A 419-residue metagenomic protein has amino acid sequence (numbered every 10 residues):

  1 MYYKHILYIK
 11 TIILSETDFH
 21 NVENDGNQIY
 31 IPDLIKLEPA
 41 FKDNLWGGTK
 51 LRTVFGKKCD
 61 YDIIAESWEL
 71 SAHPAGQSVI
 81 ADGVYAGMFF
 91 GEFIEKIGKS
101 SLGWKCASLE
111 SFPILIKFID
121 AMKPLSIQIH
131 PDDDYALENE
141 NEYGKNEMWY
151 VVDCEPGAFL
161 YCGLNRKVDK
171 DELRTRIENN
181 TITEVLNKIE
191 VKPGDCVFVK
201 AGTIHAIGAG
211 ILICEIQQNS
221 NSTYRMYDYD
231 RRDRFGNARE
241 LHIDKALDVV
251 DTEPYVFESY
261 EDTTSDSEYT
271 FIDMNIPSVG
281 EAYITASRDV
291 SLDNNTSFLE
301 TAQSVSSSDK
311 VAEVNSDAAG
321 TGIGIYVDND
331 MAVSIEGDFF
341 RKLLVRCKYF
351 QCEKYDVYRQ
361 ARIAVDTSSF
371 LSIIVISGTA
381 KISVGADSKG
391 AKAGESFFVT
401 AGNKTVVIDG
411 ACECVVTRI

Functional and structural regions predicted by a protein language model:
Y2-V168, Y229-S287, D293, G320 (+1 more regions): Transition-metal
S111, I119-P124, D133, Y143-G144 (+3 more regions): Ligand-binding loop in jelly-roll beta-barrel domains
A121-K123, N146-E147, V151-D169, L173 (+3 more regions): Glycine- and acidic-residue-biased ligand/ion/polar-headgroup-sensing regions
V168-F198: Active-site glycine-rich loop that binds ribose-phosphate moieties when present
N179, V185, C196-F198, T203-T263 (+1 more regions): An exposed, glycine/acidic-rich loop-and-rim segment of catalytic or binding clefts
L186-V197, G385-G402: Short acidic-glycine-tyrosine-enriched beta hairpin
S265-I284, D328-A393: Acidic/His-leaning functional-site neighborhoods
N275-I335: Intrinsically disordered, low-complexity terminal tails and inter-domain linkers enriched for S/T/G/P/D/E
